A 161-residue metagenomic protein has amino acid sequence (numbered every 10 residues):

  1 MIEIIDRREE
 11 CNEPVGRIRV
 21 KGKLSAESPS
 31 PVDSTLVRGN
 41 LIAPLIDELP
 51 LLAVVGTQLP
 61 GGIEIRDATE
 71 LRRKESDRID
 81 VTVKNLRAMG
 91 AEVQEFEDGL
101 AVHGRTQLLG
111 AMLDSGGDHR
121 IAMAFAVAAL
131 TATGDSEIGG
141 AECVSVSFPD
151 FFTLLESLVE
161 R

Functional and structural regions predicted by a protein language model:
M1, E27-V32, I42-E64, R78-Q94 (+2 more regions): Proline/glycine-anchored alpha-helix kink/cap motifs
M1-I42, M89-G117, E156-R161: Self-splicing inteins and homing endonuclease
I5, I65-R66: Short internal beta-strands
E10, L71, T133: Surface-exposed, flexible loop/turn segments at secondary-structure boundaries
L36-V37, R66-T69, L109-G110, S136-E137: A short, structure-level motif marking secondary-structure boundaries and short turns
A68-L71, E75-S76: Active-site beta-alpha connecting loops in nucleotide-dependent enzymes
S145-V146: Mixed-charge, glycine-accented linear interaction segment located at domain edges/termini
